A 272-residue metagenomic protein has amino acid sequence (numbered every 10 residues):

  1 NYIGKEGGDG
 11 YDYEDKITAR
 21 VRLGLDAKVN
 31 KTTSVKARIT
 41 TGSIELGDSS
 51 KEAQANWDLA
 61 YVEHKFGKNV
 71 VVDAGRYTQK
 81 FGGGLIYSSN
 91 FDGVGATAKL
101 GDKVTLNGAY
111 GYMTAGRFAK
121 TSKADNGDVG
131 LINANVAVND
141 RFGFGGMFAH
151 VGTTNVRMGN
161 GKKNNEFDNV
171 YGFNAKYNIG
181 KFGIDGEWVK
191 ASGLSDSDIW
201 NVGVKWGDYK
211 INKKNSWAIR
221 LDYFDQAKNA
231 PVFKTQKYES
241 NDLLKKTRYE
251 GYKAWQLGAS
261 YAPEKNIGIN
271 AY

Functional and structural regions predicted by a protein language model:
N1-D73, V94-G108, A124, I132-D140 (+4 more regions): Beta-barrel outer-membrane channel/assembly domains of diderm bacteria
Y2-G7, T40-S49, R76-G84, G111-T121 (+5 more regions): Sequence/structural signature of outer-membrane beta-barrel proteins
A53-Q54, F91-G93, Q236-S240: Flexible, surface-exposed loop regions and adjacent strand-edge segments of Gram-negative outer-membrane beta-barrel
I86-S88: Active-site cleft segment of glycoside hydrolase catalytic domains centered on the general acid/base Glu
Y112-G145, H150-G152: Solenoidal tandem-repeat scaffolds enriched in leucines and small polar residues
I132-A134, F144-A149, T153, R157-G159 (+1 more regions): Outer membrane beta-barrel transmembrane domains
K205-K213: Small/polar residue-rich beta-strand/coil "junction" motifs that cap repeat-based extracellular fibers
